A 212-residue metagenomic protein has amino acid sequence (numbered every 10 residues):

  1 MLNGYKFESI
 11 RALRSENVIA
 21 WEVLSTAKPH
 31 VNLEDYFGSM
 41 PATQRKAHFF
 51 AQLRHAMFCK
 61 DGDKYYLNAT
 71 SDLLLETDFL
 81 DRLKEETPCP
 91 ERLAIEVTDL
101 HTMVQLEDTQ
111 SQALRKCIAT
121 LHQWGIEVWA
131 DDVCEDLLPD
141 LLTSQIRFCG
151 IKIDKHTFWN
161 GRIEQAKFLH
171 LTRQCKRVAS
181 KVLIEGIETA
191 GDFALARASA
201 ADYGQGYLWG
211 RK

Functional and structural regions predicted by a protein language model:
M1-N17, S25-H30, T98-E107, D131-L138 (+1 more regions): EAL-family c-di-GMP phosphodiesterase catalytic domain
M1-P88: Bacterial c-di-GMP phosphodiesterase EAL domain
K28-L53, L74-T77, P88-G125, K155-Q174 (+1 more regions): EAL-type cyclic di-GMP phosphodiesterase domain
D61-Y65, C89-L93, W124-E127, R147-C149 (+2 more regions): Short, well-ordered coil/turn segments that N-cap beta-strands
G62-Y65, A69-L74, K116-D131, K181-G191: A broadly tuned preference for mixed-charge, low-complexity surface segments
F79-E86, L114-K116, L195-A198: Short, aromatic/basic amphipathic alpha-helical patches
L83-T87, C117-A119, L138-Q145, Q174: Leucine-rich repeat
